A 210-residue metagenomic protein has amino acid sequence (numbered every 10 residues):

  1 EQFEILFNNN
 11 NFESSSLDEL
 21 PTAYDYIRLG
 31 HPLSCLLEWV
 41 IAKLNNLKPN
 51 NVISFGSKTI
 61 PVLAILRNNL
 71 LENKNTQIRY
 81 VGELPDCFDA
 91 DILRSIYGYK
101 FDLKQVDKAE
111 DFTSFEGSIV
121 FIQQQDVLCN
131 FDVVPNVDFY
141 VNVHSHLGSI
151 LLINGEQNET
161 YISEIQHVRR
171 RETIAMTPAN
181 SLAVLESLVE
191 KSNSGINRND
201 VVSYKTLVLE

Functional and structural regions predicted by a protein language model:
E1-I60, R67-E210: Conserved N-terminal alpha-helix of the aminotransferase class I/II PLP-enzyme fold
